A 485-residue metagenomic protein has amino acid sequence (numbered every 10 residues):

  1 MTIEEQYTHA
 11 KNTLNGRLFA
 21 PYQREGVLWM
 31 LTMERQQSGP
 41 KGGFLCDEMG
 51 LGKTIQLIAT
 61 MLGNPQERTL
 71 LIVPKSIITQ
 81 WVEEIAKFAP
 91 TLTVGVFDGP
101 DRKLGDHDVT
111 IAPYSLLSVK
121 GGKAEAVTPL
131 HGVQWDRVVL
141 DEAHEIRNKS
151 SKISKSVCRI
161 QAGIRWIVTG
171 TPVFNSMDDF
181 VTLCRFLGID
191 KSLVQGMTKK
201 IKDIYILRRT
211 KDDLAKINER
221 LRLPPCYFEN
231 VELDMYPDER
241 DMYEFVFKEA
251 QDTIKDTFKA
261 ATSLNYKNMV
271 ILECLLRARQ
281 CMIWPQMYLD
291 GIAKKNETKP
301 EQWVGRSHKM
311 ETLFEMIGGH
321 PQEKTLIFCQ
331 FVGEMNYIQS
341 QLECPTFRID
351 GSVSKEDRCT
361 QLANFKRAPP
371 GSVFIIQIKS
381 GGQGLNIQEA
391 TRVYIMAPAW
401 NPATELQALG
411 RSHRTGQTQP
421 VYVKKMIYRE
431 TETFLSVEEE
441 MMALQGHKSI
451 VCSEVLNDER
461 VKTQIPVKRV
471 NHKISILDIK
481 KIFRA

Functional and structural regions predicted by a protein language model:
M1-P21, L31-R35, G39-K41, T54-I55 (+10 more regions): SF2 helicase/translocase NTPase motor core, specifically the RecA-like lobe 1 inter-motif segment between Walker
K41, E48-M49, Q56, P65 (+4 more regions): Conserved Helicase C-terminal RecA-like lobe
I111-A112, L116, H131, K152-A162 (+3 more regions): Inter-lobe coupling linker of SF2 helicases/translocases
G163-S176: Conserved helicase ATPase motor motifs in RecA-like P-loop NTPase domains
S176, M335-Y337, F374-T391, N401-T418: SF2 helicase motor core recognition
T182, L385-P398, Y422-K425: A short beta-strand element within the Helicase C-terminal
W400-L409, H413-A485: A conserved SF2-helicase RecA2
